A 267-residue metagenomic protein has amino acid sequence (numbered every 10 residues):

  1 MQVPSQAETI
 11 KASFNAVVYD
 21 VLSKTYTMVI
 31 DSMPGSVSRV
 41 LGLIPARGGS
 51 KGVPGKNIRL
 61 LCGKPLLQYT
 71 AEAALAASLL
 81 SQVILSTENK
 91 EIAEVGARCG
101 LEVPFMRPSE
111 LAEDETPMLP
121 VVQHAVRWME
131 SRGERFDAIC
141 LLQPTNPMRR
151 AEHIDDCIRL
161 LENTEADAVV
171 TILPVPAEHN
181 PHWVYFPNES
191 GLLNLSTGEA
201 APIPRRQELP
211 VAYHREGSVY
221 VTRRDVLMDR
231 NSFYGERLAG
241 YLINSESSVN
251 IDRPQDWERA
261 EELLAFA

Functional and structural regions predicted by a protein language model:
Q2-E8: Short, intrinsically disordered low-complexity segments enriched in Ser/Thr with adjacent Pro
V29-P34, P120, V211-A267: Conserved alpha/beta core of the MobA/IspD/sugar-nucleotide pyrophosphorylase nucleotidyltransferase superfamily
G35, R39-S86: N-terminal glycine-rich phosphate-binding loop and ensuing alpha1 helix
L80, E134-F136, E165-D167: Short, high-confidence coil segments that cap the C-terminus of an alpha-helix and link into the following beta-strand
E91-C140, M148-D156: Short phosphate-binding loop-to-helix
P120, P147-E236: Conserved core of the sugar-phosphate nucleotidyltransferase
